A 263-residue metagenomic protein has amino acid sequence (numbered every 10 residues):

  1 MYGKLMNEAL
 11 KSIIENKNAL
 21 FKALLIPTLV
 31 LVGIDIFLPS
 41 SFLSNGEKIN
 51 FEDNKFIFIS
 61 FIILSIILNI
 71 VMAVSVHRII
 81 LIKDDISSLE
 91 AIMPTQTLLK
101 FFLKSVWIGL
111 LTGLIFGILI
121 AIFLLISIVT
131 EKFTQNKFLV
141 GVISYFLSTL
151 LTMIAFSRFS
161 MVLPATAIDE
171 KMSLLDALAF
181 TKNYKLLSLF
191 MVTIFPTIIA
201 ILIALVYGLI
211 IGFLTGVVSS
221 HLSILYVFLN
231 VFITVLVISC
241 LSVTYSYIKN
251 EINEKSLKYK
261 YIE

Functional and structural regions predicted by a protein language model:
M1-G33, I92-I115, I154-L202, I248 (+1 more regions): Interfacial aromatic "cap" segments that immediately flank transmembrane helices in multipass membrane proteins
K4, E8, S12-N16, N50-N54 (+13 more regions): Membrane-helix interfacial "entry" motifs
A19, D35-F42, I82-D85, N250: Short helix-loop boundary/capping segments at the starts of domains
P27, G46, S88-L89: Single-residue recognition of alpha-helix boundary sites
L31-S65, F116-M153, A200-T234, Y259-E263: Membrane-helix interface segments in multi-pass membrane proteins
E52-F56, L64-L68, M72-S87, R158-E170 (+1 more regions): Juxtamembrane transition segments at transmembrane-helix termini in multipass membrane proteins
S60-I82, S105-I122: Specific transmembrane helices
